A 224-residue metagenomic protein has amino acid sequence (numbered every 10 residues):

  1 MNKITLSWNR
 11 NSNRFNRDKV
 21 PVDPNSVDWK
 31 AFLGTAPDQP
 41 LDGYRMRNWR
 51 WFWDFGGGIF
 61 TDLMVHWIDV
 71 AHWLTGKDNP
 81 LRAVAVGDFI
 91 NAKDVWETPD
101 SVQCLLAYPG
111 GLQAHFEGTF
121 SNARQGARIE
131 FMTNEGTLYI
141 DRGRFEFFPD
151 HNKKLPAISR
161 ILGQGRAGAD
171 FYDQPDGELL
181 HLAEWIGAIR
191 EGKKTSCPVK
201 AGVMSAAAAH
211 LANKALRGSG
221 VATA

Functional and structural regions predicted by a protein language model:
N2-R50, F55-G56, D62-A157, G163-K200 (+1 more regions): Contiguous beta-strand/loop segments that form the cofactor/metal-binding neighborhood of enzyme cores
